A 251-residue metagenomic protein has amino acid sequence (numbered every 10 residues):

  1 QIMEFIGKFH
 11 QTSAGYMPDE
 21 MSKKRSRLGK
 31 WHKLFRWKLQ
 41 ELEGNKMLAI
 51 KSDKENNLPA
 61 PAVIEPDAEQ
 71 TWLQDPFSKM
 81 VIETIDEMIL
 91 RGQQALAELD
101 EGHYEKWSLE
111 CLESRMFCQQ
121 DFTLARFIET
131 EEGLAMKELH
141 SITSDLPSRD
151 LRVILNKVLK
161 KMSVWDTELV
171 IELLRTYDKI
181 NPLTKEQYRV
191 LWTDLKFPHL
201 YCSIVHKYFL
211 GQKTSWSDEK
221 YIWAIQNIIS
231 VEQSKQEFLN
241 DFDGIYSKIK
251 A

Functional and structural regions predicted by a protein language model:
Q1-K24: Conserved kinase catalytic-core helix
D19-C118: ATP-dependent phospho-/nucleotidyl transfer catalytic cores
N56-D67, C202-A251: ATP/Mg2+ or Mg2+-diphosphate-binding catalytic cores that bind nucleotide phosphates or diphosphates via glycine-rich
E98-L151: Active-site acidic catalytic loop and adjacent metal/ATP-binding pocket of ATP-dependent phosphoryl transfer enzymes
S148-P182, L195-S215: Active-site activation/catalytic loop segments of kinase-like enzymes and analogous catalytic loops in related
